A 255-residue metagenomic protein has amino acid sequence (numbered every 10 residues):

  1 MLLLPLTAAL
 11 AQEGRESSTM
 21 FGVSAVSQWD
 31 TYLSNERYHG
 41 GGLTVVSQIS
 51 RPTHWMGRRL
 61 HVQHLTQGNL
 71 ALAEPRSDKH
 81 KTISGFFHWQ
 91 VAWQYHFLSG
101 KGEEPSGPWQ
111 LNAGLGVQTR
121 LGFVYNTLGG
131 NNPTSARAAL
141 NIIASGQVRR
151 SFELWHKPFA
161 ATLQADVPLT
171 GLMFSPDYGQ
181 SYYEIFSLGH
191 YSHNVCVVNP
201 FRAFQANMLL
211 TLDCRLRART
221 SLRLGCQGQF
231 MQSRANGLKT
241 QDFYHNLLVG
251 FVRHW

Functional and structural regions predicted by a protein language model:
M1-E16, W255: Cleavable N-terminal export/targeting peptides
A11-A71: Short glycine/proline- and aromatic-enriched beta-strand/turn motifs that initiate or cap beta-hairpins
Q12-R15, P52-V62, L98-L111, E153-A160 (+1 more regions): Short loop/turn motifs that connect adjacent beta-strands in outer-membrane beta-barrel proteins
S17, R37-V45, K81-W89, W109 (+3 more regions): Residues that define the transmembrane beta-barrel architecture of outer-membrane proteins
T19-S27, V62-L72, A113-F123, V148 (+2 more regions): Transmembrane beta-barrel strands of outer-membrane/channel proteins
V23, V45-W55, F87-K101, L115 (+4 more regions): Residues on the lipid-exposed face of transmembrane beta-strands in outer-membrane beta-barrel proteins
W29-Y38, A71-T82, G129-S135, N194-V198 (+2 more regions): Extracellular loop and loop/strand-boundary signature of outer-membrane beta-barrel proteins
N131-R219: Outer-membrane beta-barrel transmembrane domain signature
